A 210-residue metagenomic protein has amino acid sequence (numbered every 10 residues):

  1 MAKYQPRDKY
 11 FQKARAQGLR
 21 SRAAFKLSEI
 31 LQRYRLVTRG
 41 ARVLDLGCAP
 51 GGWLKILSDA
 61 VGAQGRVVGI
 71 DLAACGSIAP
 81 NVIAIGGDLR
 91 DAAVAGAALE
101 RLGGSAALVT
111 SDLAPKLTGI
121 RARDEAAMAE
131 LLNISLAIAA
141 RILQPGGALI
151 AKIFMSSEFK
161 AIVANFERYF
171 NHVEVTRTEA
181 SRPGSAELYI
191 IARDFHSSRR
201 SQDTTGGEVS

Functional and structural regions predicted by a protein language model:
M1-R39: Class I SAM-dependent methyltransferase Rossmann-like catalytic core, especially the SAM/SAH-binding loop
R39-A49: Conserved class I S-adenosyl-L-methionine
P50-G62: Conserved SAM-binding loop of SAM-dependent methyltransferases across substrates and taxa, primarily the Class I
A63-Q64, L143-A148: Short glycine-dipeptide loop
R66-D71: Conserved SAM-binding motif I beta-strand of class I
L72-T118: S-adenosyl-L-methionine
A129-P145: A short glycine-rich, Lys/Arg-flanked "PGG" loop and its adjoining helix->strand segment in the class I
S156-S210: Class I S-adenosyl-L-methionine
